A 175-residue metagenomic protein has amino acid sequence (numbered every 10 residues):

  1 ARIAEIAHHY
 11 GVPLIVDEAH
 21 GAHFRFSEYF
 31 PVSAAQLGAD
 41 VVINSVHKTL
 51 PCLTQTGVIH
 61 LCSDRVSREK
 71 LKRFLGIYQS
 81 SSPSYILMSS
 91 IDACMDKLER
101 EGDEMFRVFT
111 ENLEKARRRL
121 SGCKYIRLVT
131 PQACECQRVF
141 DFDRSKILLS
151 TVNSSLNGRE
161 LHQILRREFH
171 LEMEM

Functional and structural regions predicted by a protein language model:
A1-Q132: Conserved PLP-enzyme active-site core in the AAT-like
E114-M175: Conserved C-terminal alpha-helix-loop-beta "cap" of PLP-dependent enzymes that closes/shapes the active-site mouth
